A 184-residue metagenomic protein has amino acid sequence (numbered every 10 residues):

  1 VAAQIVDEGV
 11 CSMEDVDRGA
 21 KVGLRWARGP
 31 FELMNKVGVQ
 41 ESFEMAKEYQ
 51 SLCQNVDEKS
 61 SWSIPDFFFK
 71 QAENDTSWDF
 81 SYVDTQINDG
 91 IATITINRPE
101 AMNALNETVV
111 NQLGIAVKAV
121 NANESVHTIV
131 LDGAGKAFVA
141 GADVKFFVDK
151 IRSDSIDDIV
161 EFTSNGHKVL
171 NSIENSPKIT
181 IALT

Functional and structural regions predicted by a protein language model:
V1-D89, N97: N-terminal glycine-rich phosphate-binding loop for ADP-containing cofactors
V10, L24, E124-S125, S155: Residue-level recognition of short, well-ordered coil/turn positions that link secondary-structure elements
S12, A140-G141: Short glycine-/acidic-enriched loop or helix-start segments at secondary-structure transitions that form or flank
E73-K136, V148, D157, S164 (+1 more regions): Conserved CoA-thioester-binding segment of acyl-CoA-metabolizing enzymes
G141-V148: Short, flexible, mixed-charge acidic loops at enzyme active sites
H167-T184: Glycine-rich beta-to-alpha active-site loop
